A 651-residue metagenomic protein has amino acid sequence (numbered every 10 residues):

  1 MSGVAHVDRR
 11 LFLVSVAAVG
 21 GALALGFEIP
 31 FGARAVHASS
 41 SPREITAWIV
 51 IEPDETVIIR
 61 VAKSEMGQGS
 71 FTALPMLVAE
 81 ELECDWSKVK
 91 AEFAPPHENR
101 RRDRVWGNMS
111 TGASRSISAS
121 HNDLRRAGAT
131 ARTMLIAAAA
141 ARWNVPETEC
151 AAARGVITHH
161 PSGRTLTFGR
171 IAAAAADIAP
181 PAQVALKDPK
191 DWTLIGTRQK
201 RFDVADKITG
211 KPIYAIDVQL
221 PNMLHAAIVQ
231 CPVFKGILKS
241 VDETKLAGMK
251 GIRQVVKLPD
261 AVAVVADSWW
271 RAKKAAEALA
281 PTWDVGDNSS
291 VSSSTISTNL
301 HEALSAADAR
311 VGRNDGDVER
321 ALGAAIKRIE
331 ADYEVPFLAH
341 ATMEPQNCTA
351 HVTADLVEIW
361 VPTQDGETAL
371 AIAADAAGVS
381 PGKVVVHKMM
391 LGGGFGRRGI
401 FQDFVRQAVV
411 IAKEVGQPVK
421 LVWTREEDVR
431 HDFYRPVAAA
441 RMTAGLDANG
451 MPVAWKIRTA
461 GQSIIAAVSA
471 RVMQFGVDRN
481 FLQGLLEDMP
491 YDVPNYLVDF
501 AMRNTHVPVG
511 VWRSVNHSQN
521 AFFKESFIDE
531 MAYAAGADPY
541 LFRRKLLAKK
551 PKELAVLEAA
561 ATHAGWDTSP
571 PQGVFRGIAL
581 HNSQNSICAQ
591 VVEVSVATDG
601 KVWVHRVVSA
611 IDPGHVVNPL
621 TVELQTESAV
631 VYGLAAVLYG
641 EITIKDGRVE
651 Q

Functional and structural regions predicted by a protein language model:
S2-V617, Y639-R648: Structural alpha/beta core scaffold segments of enzyme domains
M390-G393, Q625, A629: Transmembrane helix-bundle signature of multi-pass membrane transporters/permeases
V616-S628: Conserved phosphate-binding loops in nucleotide/dinucleotide-binding enzymes
